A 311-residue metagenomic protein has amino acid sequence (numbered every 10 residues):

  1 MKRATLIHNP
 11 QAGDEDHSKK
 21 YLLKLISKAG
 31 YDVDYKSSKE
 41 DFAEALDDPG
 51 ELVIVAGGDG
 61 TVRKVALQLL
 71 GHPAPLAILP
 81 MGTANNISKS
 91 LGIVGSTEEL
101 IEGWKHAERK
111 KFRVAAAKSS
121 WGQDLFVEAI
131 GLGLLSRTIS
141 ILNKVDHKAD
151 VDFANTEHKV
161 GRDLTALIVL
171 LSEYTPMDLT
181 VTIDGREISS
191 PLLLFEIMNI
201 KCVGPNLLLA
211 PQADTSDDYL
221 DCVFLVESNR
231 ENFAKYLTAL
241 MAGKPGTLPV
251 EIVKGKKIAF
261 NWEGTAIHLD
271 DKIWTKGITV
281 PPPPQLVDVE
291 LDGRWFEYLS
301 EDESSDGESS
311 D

Functional and structural regions predicted by a protein language model:
M1-A56, R63, L67, E98-E102 (+2 more regions): ATP/NTP phosphate-donor binding region
L6-I7, K20, A29, D34-K36 (+2 more regions): Catalytic core of DAGKc-family lipid kinases
N9, S38, M81, L225-E227 (+1 more regions): Cofactor-binding loop segments of dinucleotide-utilizing enzymes, especially the Rossmann-like FAD- and NAD(P)+-binding
G13-H17, G204-P205, F296-Y298: Short N-terminal binding/cap micro-motifs at the start of the first secondary-structure element
D16-H17, K64-A66, I87-K89, R137 (+3 more regions): Short glycine-/acidic-enriched loop or helix-start segments at secondary-structure transitions that form or flank
D59, F195: Short conserved active-site loop signatures built around small residues
I183-D184, S189, L209, D214-D217 (+1 more regions): ATP/nucleoside-binding phosphotransfer catalytic cores, i.e., glycine-rich phosphate-binding loops
E196-L209: Glycine-rich phosphate/pyrophosphate-binding beta-alpha loops
